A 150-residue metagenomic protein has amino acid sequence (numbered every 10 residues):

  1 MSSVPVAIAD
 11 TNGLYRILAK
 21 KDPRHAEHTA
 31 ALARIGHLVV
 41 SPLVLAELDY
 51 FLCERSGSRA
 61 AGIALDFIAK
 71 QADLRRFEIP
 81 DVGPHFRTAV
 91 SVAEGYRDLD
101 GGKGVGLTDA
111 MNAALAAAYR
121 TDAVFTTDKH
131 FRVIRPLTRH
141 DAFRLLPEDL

Functional and structural regions predicted by a protein language model:
M1-V4, A113, A118-L150: Acidic, PIN/NYN-like endoribonuclease modules and their adjacent C-terminal/linker elements
M1-V40, C53-F67, L150: Short, well-structured N-terminal submotif of metal-dependent ribonuclease cores
S2, F77-A123: Active-site neighborhoods of divalent-metal-dependent phosphate/nucleic-acid chemistry enzymes
L14, L45, F131-R132: A generic structural signal for short hydrophobic patches within well-formed alpha-helices
A19, Y50, R135-P136: Short glycine-/acidic-enriched loop or helix-start segments at secondary-structure transitions that form or flank
S41, T108, T127: Replace "coordinates the UDP/GDP/TDP-sugar" with "coordinates nucleotide-activated sugar donors
E47-V92: Active-site-proximal, substrate-binding regions of enzyme catalytic domains and RNA-binding/basic surfaces
R55-R59, G95, H140-R144: Short, hinge-like loop/turn segments at secondary-structure boundaries
